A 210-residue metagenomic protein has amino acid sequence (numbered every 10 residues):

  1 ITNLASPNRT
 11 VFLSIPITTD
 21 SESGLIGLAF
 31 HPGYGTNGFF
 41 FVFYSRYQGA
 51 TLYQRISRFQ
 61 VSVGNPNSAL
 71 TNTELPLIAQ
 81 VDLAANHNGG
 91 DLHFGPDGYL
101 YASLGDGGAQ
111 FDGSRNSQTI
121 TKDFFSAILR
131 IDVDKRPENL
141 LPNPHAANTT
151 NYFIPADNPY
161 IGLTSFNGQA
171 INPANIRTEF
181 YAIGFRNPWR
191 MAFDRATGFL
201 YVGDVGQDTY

Functional and structural regions predicted by a protein language model:
I1-D112, R190-Y210: Acidic, Gly/Ser/Thr-rich repeat motifs that build Ca2+-stabilized beta-propeller blades
T2-T19, F59-L83, T121-N187: Blade-edge beta-strand/turn elements of extracellular beta-propeller and related beta-sheet repeat scaffolds
G24-L25, L52, N88, I120 (+2 more regions): Stable alpha-helical elements in mature extracytoplasmic
Q110-D123: Acidic/polar, solvent-exposed loop segments in beta-strand-rich repeat domains
